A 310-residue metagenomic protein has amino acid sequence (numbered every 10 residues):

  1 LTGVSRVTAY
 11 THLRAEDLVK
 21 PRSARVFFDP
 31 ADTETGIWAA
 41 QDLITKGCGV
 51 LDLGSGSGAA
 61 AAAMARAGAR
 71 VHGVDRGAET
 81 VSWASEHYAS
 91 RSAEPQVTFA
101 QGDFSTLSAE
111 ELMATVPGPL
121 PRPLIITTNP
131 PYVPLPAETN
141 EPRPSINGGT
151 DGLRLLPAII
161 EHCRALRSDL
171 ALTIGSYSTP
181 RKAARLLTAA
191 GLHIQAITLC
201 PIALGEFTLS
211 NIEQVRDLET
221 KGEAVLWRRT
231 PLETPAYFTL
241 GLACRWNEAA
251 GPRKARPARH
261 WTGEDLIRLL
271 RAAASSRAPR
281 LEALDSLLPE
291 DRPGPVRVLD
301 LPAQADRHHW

Functional and structural regions predicted by a protein language model:
T2-A67, G222-C244, E248-L270: SAM-dependent Rossmann-like transferase core, predominantly class I methyltransferases with a strong bias toward
A31-P119, I125-T128, V133-P136: Conserved SAM/SAH cofactor-binding pocket of Class I
V74, G149, T173: Active-site-adjacent beta-strand anchor residues
S85-E86, E138-E141, A183-R185: Short amphipathic alpha-helical segments
T128-P157: Mobile active-site "lid"/loop adjacent to the S-adenosyl-L-methionine
L153-N211: Conserved Class I SAM-dependent methyltransferase catalytic core
H193-L240: Class I S-adenosyl-L-methionine
G241-W310: C-terminal lobe and adjacent flexible extensions of AdoMet/dcAdoMet transferase-like proteins
